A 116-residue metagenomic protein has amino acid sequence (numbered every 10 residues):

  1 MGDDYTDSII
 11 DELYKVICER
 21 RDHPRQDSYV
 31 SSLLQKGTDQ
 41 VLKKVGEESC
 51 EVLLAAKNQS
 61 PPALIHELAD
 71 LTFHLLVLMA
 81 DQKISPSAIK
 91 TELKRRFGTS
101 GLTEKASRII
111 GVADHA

Functional and structural regions predicted by a protein language model:
M1-L68, T72-A116: Flexible "arm" and connector segments at domain edges
